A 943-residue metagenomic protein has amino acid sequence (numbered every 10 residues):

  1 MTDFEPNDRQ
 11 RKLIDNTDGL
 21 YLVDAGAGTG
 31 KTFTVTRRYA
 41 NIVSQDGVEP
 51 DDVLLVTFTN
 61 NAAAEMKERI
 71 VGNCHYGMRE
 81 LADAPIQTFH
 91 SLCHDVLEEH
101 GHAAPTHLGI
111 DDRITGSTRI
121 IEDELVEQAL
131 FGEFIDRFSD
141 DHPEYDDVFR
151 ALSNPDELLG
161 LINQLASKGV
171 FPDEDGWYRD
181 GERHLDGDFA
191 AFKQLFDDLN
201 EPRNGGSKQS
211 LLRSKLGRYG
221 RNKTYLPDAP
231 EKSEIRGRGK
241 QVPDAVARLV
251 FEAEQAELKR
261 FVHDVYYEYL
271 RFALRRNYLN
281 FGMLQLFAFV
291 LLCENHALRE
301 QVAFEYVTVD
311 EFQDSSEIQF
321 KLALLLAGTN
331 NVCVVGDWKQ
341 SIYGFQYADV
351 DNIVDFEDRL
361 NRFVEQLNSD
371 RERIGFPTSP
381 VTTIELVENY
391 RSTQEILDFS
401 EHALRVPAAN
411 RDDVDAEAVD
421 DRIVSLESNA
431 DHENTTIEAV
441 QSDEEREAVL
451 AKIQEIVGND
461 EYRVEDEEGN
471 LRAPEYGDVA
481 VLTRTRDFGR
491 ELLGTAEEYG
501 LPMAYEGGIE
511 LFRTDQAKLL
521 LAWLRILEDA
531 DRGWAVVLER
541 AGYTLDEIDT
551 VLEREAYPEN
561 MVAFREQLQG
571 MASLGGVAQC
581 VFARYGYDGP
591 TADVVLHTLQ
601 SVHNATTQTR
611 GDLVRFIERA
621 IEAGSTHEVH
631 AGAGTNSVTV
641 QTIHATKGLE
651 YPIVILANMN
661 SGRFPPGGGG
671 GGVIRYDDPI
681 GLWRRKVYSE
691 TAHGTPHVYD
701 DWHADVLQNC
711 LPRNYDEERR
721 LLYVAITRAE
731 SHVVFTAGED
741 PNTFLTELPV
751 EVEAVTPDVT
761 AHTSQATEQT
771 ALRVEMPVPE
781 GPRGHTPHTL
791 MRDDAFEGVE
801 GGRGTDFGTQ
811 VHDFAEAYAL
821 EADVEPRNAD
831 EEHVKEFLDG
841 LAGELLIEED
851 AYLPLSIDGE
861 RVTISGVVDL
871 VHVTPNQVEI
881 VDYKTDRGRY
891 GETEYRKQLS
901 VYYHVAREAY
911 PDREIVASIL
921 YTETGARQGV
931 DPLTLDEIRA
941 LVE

Functional and structural regions predicted by a protein language model:
M1-D111, A297, T727: P-loop NTPase Walker
F4-D15, G19-A27, L54, P85 (+8 more regions): Conserved helicase NTPase motor core
E49-A63, A84-I86, V335, E385-E388 (+5 more regions): Conserved RecA-like ASCE P-loop NTPase motor core of nucleic-acid helicases/translocases
E80-D83, A104-A253, P380-N389, N410 (+1 more regions): ATP-hydrolysis module of ASCE/P-loop NTPase motor domains, specifically the Walker B Asp-Glu catalytic pair
N277, E800, G808, D813-I880 (+4 more regions): Catalytic cores of nuclease domains that cleave nucleic-acid phosphodiester backbones
F320-A439, G458: Conserved RecA-like helicase ATPase core segment that couples NTP binding/hydrolysis to strand translocation
L493-G494, L521-R728, H732, T736-G738: Conserved helicase C-terminal RecA-like lobe
D740, L745-V824, G843, D850 (+1 more regions): C-terminal, charged and often intrinsically disordered regions of DNA end-processing helicases and nucleases
